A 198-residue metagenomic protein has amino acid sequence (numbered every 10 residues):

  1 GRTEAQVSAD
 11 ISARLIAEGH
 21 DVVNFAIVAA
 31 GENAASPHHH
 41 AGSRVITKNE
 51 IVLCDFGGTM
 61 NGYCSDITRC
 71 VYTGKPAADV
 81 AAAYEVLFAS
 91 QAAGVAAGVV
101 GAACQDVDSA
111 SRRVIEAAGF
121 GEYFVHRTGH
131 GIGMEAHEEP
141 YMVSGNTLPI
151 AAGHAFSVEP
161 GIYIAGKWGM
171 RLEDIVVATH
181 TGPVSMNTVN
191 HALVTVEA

Functional and structural regions predicted by a protein language model:
G1-A198: Active-site neighborhoods and metal-handling regions in enzymes and metal-associated proteins
